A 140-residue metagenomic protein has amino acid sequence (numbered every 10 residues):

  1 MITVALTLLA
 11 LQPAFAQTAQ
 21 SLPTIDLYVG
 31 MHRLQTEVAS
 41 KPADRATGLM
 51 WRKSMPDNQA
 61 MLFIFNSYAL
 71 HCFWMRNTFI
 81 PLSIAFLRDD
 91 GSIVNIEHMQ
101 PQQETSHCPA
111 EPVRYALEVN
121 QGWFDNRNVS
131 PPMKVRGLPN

Functional and structural regions predicted by a protein language model:
M1-Q12: Bacterial N-terminal signal peptides
Q17-N140: Compact, glycine-rich, soluble single-domain proteins
